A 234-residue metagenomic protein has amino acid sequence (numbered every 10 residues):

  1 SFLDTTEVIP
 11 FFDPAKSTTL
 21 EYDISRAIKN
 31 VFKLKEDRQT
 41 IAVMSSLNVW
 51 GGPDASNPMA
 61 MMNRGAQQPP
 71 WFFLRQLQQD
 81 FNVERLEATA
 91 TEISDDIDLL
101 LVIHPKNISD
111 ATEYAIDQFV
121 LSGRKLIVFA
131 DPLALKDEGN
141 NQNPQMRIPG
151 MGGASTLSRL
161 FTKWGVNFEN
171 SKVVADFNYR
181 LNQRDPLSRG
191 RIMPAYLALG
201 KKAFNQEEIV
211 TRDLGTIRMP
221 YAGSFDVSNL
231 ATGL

Functional and structural regions predicted by a protein language model:
S1-L234: Short, surface-exposed patches at the edges or C-terminal ends of soluble domains, predominantly
